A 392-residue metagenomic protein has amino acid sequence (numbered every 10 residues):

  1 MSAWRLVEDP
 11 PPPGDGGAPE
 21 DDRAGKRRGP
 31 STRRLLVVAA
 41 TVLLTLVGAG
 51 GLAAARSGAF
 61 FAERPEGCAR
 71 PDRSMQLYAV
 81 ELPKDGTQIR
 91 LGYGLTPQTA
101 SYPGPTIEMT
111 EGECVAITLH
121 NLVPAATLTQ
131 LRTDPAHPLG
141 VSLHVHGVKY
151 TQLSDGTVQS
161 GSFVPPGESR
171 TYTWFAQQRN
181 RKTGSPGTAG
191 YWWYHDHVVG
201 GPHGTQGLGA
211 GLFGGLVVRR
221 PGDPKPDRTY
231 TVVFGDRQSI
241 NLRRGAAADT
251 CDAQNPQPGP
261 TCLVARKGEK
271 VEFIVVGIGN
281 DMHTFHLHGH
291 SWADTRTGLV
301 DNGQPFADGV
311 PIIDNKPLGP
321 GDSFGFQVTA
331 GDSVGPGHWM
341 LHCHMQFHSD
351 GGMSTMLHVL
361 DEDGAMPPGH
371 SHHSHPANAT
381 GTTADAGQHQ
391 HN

Functional and structural regions predicted by a protein language model:
M1-T32: Terminal targeting segments of Actinobacterial cell-envelope proteins
R33-V38, L43-F163, S169, D227 (+5 more regions): N-terminal, post-signal-peptide metal-ligating segments of extracellular/periplasmic oxidoreductases, dominated by
P71, T284-L287, A293-D322: Intrinsically disordered, low-complexity segments enriched in Gly and acidic/Ser/Thr residues that form flexible
R73, I117, L143, D196 (+6 more regions): Divalent metal-coordination and catalytic microenvironments
M109, L119-N121, V275-G277, A330-D332 (+1 more regions): Non-cytosolic beta-sheet module surface loops
A125, D134-S142, Y150-K225, I313-N392: Extracellular/periplasmic metallocenter environments
K149-D155, S291-F306, G364-P367: Short aromatic-acidic-glycine turn motif
D281: Aromatic-residue-lined binding/catalytic grooves and analogous aromatic/hydrophobic interfacial grooves in multimeric
